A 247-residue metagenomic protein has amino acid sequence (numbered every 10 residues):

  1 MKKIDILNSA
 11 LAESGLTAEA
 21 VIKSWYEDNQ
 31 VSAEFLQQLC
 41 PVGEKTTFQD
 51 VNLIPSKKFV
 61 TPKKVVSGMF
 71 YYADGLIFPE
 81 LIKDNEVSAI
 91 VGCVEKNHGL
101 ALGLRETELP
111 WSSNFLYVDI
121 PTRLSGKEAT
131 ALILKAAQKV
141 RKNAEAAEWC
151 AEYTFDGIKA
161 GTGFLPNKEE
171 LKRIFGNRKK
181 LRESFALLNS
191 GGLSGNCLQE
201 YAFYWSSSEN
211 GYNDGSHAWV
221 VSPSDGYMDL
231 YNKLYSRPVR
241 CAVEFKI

Functional and structural regions predicted by a protein language model:
K2-S9, W25-N29, L36-K159, K233-I247: Short, compositionally biased
L16-A18: Charged, low-complexity interaction regions
V91-G92, A101, F164-P166, L171: Conserved short hydrophobic patches within well-ordered secondary structure
N143-T162, K168-S224, D229-L230: An exposed tryptophan-centered "aromatic clamp" motif
